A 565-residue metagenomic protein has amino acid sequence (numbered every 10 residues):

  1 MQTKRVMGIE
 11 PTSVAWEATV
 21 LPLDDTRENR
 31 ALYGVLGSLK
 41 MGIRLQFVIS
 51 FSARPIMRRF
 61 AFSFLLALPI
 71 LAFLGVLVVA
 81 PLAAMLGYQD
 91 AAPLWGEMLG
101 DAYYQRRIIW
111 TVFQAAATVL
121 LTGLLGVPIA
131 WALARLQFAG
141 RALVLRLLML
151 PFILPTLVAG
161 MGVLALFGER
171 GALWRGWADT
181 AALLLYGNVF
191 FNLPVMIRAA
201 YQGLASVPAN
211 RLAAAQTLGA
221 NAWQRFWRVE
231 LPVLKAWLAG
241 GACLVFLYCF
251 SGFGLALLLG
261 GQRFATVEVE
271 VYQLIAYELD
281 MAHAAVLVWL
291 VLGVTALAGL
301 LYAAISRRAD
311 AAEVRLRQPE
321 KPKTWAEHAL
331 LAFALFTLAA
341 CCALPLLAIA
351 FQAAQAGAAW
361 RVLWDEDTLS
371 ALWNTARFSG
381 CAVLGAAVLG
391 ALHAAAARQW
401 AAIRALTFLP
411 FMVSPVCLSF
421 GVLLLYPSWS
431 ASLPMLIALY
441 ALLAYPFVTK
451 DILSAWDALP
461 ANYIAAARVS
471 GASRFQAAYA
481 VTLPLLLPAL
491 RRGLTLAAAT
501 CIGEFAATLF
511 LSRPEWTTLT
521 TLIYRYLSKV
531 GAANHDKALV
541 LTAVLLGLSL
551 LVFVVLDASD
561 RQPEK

Functional and structural regions predicted by a protein language model:
R58, A116-L148, M161, A165 (+8 more regions): Transmembrane-helix boundary motif in ABC transporter permease subunits
R58, F64-L68, A80-M85, G140-R141 (+8 more regions): C-terminal transmembrane helix and the adjacent membrane-cytosol boundary/short C-terminal tail of inner/organellar
R58-F64, A83-L120, R135-L136, W227-L231 (+4 more regions): Periplasmic/extracellular loop-to-transmembrane helix junction in inner-membrane transport proteins
A61-A72, A102-Q114, E169-M196, A236-W237 (+5 more regions): Loop-to-helix entry region at the N-terminal start of transmembrane alpha-helices in multi-pass membrane transporters
P93-G96, Q105, G140-A142, L157-V189 (+9 more regions): Membrane-interfacial helix termini and adjacent extracytoplasmic/periplasmic loops of multi-pass transporters
W95-A102, F250, A256-A296, E327 (+3 more regions): Interhelical loop and adjacent transmembrane-helix boundary motif in polytopic membrane transport permeases
W177-Q216, V229, G240-A242, L433-R468 (+2 more regions): Membrane-cytosol interface at the C-terminal ends of specific transmembrane alpha-helices in multi-pass membrane
L218-A220, P232, S470-A472, P484: Glycine/proline-centered hinge or cleavage motifs at structural transition points of membrane proteins
